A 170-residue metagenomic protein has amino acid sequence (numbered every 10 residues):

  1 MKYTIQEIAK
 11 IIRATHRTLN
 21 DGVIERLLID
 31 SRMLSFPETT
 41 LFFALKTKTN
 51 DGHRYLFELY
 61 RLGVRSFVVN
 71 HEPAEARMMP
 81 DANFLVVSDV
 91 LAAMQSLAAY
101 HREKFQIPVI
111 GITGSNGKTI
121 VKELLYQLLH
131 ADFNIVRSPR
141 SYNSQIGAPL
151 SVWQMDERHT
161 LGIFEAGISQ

Functional and structural regions predicted by a protein language model:
M1-S96: N-terminal leader/targeting and accessory segments in enzymes
A9, A92-Q170: Phosphate-binding loop of NTP-binding sites
